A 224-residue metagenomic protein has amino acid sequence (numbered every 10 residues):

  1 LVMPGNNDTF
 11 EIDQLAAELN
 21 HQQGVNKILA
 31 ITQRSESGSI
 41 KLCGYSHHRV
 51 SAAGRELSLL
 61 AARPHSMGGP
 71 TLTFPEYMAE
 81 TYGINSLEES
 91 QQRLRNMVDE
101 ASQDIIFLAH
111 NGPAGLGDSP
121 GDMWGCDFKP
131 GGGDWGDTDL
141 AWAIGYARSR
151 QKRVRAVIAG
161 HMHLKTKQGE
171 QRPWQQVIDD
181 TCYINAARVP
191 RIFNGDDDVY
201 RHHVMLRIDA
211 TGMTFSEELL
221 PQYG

Functional and structural regions predicted by a protein language model:
L1-A53, R172-Q176: Core catalytic region of metal-dependent phosphoesterases/phosphodiesterases, especially metallo-beta-lactamase-like
L1-N6, L42-Y45, I106-H110, W135 (+2 more regions): Active-site neighborhood of phospho(di)ester-bond hydrolases with catalytic His/Asp-centered motifs
I31-C43, S51-A52, M97-A101, W142-A156: A structural motif corresponding to the C-terminal end of an alpha-helix and its immediate exit/capping segment
V50-A53, Y146-R153, M162-G224: Binuclear metal-dependent phosphoesterase catalytic core
A52-D104, G136: Binuclear metal-dependent hydrolase catalytic cores centered on His/Asp/Glu-rich metal-binding motifs
E56-T71, I106-H110, T181-V189, S216-L220: Active-site-proximal beta-strand elements of phosphoester/diester hydrolases
G69-P75, G117-M123, G169: A short secondary-structure junction signal
Q103-R153: Active-site-proximal segments of metal-dependent phosphoesterases and phosphodiesterases across multiple
